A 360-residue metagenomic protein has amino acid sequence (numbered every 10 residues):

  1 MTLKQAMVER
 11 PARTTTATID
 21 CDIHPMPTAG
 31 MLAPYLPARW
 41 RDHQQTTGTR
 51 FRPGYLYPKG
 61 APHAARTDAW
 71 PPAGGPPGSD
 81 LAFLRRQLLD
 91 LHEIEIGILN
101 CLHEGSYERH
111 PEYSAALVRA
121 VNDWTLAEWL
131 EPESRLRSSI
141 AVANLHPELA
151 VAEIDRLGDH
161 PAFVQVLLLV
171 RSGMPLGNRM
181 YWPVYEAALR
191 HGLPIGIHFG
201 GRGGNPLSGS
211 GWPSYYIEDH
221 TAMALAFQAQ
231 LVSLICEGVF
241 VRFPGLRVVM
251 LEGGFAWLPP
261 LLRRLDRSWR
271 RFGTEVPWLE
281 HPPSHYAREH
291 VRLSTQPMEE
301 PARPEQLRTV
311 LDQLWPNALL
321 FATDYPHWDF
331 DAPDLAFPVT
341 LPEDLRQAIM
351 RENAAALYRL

Functional and structural regions predicted by a protein language model:
T2-I19, P27-L91, E95-I96, D123 (+8 more regions): Mid-to-C-terminal alpha-helical segments outside catalytic/metal-binding sites
I19-C21, G97-L99, R137-I140, V166-L168 (+4 more regions): Hydrophobic faces of well-ordered beta-strands that scaffold small-molecule active sites in alpha/beta enzyme cores
H24, S172, G200-G201, I235 (+3 more regions): Catalytic metal-binding/acid-base residues of hydrolase active sites
A29-A33, L207-S210, P260-R264, R270 (+1 more regions): Short aromatic-enriched loop/helix-cap "lid" or pocket-rim segments at secondary-structure transitions that line
H92-Q230, E237: Active-site gating/metal-coordination segments in enzymes
H160-V164, L189-P194, P213-Y216, F243-L246 (+2 more regions): Glycine-enriched alpha-helix->loop->beta-strand junction motifs that scaffold or abut catalytic
I195, F199-G201, I235-H290: Aromatic-lined glycan-binding groove of carbohydrate-active enzymes
A222-A229, I235, T274-E305: Aromatic-anchored helix/helix-loop segment that forms the rim or "lid" of small-molecule/cofactor binding pockets
